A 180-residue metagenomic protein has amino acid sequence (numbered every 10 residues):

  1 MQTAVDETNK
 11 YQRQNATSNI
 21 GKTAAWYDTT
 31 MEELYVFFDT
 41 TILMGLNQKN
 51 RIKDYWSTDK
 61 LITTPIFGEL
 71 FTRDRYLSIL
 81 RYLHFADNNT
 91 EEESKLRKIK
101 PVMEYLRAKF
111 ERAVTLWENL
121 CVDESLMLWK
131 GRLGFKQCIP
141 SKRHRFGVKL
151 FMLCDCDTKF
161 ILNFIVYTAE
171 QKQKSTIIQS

Functional and structural regions predicted by a protein language model:
M1-Q179: N-terminal initiation segments
